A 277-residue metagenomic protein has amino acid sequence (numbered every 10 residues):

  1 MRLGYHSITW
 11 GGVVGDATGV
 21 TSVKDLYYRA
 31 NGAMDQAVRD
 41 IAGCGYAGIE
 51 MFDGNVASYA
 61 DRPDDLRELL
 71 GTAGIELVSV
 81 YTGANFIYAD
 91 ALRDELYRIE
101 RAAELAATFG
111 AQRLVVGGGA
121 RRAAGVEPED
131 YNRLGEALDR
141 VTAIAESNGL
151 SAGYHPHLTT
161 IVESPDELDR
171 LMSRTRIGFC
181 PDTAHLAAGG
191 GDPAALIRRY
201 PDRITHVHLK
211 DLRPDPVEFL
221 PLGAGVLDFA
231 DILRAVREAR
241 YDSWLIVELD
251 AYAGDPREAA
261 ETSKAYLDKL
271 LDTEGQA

Functional and structural regions predicted by a protein language model:
M1-A107, D139, E146, L150 (+2 more regions): N-terminal pre-domain/capping segments
L3-S7, I49-M51, L77-T82, L114-V116 (+4 more regions): Hydrophobic faces of well-ordered beta-strands that scaffold small-molecule active sites in alpha/beta enzyme cores
I8-W10, F52-G54, T82-I87, G119-R121 (+4 more regions): Active-site beta-loop-alpha junctions enriched in small/polar residues
G15-G32, G125, P165, D169 (+2 more regions): Gly/Pro-rich active-site loop or hairpin
G43, G74, T108, R174 (+2 more regions): Alpha-helix termination/capping residues and helix-transition junctions
G45, M172-F179, R199-T205: Glycine-enriched alpha-helix->loop->beta-strand junction motifs that scaffold or abut catalytic
L66-L69, E95-R98, N132-R133, R170-M172 (+3 more regions): Short, hinge-like loop/turn segments at secondary-structure boundaries
T72, E76-L77, I87-C180, L186-A188 (+2 more regions): Active-site acidic/histidine proton-transfer and metal-coordination neighborhood in alpha/beta enzyme cores
